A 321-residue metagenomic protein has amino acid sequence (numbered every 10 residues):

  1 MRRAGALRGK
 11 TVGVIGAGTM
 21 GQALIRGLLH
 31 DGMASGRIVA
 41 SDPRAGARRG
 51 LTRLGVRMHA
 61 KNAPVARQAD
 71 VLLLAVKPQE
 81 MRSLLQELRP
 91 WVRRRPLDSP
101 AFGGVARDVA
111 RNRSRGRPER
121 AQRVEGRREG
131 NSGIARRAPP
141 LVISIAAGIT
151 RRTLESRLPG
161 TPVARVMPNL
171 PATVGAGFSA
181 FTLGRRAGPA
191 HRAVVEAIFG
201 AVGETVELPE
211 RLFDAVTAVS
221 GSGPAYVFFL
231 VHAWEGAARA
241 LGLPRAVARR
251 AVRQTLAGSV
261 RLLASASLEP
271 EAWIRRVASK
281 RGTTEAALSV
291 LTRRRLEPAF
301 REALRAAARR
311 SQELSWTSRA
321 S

Functional and structural regions predicted by a protein language model:
M1-Q68, R239-A240: NAD(P)+-binding Rossmann beta1-loop-alpha1 motif at the extreme N-terminus of oxidoreductases
R2, A6, R250-S321: NAD(P)-dependent Rossmann-like dehydrogenase/reductase catalytic/cofactor-binding core
L24, A45, L54, N62-D108 (+2 more regions): Rossmann-like NAD(P)(H) cofactor-binding subdomain of soluble oxidoreductases
I38, V65, M81, L154 (+3 more regions): Small-residue helix-packing motif on alpha-helices
L154-P162, F178-A215, F228-S265, R310: Internal alpha-helical scaffold of NAD(P)-dependent oxidoreductase catalytic cores
V216-A225, I274: A short glycine-threonine-serine/GTX helix/turn-capping micro-motif
